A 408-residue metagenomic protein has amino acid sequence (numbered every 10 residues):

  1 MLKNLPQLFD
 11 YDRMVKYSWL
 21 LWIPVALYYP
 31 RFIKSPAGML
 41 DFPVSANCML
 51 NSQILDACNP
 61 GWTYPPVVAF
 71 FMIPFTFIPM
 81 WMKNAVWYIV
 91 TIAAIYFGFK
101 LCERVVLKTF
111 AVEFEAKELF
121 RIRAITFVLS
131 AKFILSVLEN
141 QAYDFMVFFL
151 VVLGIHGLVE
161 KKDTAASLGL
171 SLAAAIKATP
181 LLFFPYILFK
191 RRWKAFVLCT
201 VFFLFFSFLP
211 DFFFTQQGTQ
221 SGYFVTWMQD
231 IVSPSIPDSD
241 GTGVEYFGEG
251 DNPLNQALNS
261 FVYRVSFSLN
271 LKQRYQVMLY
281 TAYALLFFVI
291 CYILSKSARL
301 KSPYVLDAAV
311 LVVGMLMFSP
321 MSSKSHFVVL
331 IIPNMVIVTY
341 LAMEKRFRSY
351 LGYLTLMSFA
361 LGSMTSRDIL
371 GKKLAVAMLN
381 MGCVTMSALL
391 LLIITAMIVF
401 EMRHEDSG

Functional and structural regions predicted by a protein language model:
M1-L8, T109, G157-L168, K194-A195 (+3 more regions): Membrane-interface junctions at the ends of membrane-embedded or membrane-associated helices
L2-A166, K190-K324: Primarily membrane-embedded glycan-assembly and transfer machineries that use lipid-linked glycans
I33-K34, V336-G408: Aromatic-enriched
I89-A94, F145-L150, A173-T179, T200 (+3 more regions): Membrane-embedded alpha-helical segments of multi-pass membrane proteins, especially the transmembrane helices
A93, F97-L101, F149-E160, I187-R191 (+2 more regions): Transmembrane alpha-helices and membrane-interface helical segments of multi-pass integral membrane enzymes
S167-L170, Q217-Y223, K324-I332, F347-T355 (+1 more regions): A cytosolic-side transmembrane-helix exit/cap motif
L170-I187, S319-V329: Transmembrane helices and adjacent periplasmic/lumenal helix-loop junctions of polyprenol-phosphate-dependent
S171, L198-F205, D307-V313, I332 (+1 more regions): Central hydrophobic cores of alpha-helical transmembrane segments in multi-pass integral membrane proteins
